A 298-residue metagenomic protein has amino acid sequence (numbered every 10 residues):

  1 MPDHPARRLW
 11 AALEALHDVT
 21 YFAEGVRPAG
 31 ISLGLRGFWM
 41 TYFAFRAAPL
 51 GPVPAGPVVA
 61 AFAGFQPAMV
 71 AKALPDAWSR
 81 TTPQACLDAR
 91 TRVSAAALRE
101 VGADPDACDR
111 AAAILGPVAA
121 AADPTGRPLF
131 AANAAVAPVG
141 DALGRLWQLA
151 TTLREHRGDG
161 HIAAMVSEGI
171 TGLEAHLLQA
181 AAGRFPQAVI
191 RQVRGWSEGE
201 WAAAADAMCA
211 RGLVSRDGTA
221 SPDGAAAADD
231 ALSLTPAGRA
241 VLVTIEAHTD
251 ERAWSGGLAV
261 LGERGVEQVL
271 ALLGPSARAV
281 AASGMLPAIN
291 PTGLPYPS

Functional and structural regions predicted by a protein language model:
M1-A203, A210-L213, G218, I289 (+1 more regions): Phosphate/adenylate-binding glycine loop and adjacent helical scaffold
G195-L286: Accessory, usually C-terminal, subdomains that scaffold auxiliary metal cofactors
G274-S276, G293-S298: Interdomain hinge/linker segments and adjacent boundary elements that couple functional modules
